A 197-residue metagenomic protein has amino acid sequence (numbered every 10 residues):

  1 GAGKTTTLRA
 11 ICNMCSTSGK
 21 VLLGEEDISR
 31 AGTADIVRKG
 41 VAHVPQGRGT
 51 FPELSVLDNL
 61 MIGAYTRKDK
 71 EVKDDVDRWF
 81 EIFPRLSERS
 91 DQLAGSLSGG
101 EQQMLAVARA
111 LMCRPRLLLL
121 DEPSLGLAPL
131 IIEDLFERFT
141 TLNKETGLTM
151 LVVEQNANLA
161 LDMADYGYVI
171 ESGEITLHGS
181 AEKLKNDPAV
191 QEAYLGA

Functional and structural regions predicted by a protein language model:
G1-A197: Glycine-rich phosphate-binding loops of nucleotide-dependent enzymes
